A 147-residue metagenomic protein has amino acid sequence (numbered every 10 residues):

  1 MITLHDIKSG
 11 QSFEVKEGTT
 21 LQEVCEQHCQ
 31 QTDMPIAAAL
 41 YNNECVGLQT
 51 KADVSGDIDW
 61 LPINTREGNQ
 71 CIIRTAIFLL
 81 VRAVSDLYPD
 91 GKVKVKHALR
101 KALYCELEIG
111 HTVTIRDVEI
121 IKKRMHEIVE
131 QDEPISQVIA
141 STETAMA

Functional and structural regions predicted by a protein language model:
M1-Q11: Eukaryote-biased recognition of intrinsically disordered, low-complexity regulatory segments
S9-T19: Short, contiguous acidic and Ser/Thr-rich linear segments
T19-Q31: Short amphipathic, charge-patterned alpha-helical segments
C25, N69-L87: Active/ligand-binding-proximal structured segments within catalytic/core domains that scaffold catalytic residues
P35-T50: Short acidic beta-strand-loop surface patches of small beta-rich interaction domains
V54-I58: Loop/turn positions that initiate beta-strands
W60-P62, K101-T112: Short, hydrophobic beta-strand segments
L99, I109-A147: Non-catalytic interaction/regulatory segments
